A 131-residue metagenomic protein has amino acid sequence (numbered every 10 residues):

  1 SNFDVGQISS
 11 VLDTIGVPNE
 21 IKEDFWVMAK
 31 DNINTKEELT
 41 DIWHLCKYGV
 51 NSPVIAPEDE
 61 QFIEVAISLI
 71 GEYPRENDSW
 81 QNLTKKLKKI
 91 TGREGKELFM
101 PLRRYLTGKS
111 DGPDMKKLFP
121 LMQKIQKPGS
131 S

Functional and structural regions predicted by a protein language model:
S1-S131: Conserved nucleotide- and phosphate/pyrophosphate-binding catalytic cores in adenylate/nucleotidyl-handling enzymes
